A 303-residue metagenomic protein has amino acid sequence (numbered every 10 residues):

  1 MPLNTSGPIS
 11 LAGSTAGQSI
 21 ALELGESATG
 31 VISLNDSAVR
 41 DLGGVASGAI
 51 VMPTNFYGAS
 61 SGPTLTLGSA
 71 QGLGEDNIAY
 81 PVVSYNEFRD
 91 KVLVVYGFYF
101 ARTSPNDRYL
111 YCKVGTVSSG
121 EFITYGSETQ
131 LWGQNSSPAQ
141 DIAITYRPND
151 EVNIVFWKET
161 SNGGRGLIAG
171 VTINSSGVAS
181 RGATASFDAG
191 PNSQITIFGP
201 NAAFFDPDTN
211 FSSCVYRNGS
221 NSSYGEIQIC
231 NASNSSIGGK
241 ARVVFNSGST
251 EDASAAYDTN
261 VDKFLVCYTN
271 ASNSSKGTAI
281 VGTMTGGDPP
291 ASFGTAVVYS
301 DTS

Functional and structural regions predicted by a protein language model:
P2-T66, F88: Glycine-biased low-complexity/repetitive sequence motifs
P63-S303: Extracellular, repeat-based ectodomains that mediate carbohydrate processing or recognition
